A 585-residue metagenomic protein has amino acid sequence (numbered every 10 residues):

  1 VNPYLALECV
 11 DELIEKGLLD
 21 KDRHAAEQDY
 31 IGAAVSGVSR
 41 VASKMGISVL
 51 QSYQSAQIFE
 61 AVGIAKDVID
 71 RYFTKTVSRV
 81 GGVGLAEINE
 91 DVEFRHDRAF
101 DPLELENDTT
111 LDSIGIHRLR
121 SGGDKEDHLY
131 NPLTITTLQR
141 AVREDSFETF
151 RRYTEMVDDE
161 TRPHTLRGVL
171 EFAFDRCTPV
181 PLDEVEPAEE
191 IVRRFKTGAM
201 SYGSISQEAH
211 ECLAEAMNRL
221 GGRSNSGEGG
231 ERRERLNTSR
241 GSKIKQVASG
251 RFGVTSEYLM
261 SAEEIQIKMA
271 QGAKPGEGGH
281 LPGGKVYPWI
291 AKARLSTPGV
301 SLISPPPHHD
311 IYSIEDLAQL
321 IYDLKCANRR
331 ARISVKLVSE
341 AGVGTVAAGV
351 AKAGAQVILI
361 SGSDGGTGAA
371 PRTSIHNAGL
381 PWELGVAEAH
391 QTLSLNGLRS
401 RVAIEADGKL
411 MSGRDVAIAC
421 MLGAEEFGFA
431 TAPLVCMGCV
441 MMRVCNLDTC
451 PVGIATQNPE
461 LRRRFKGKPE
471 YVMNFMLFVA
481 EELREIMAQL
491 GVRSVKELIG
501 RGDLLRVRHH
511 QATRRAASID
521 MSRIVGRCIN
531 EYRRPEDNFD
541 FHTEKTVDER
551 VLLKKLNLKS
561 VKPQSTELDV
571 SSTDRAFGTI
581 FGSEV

Functional and structural regions predicted by a protein language model:
V1-L50, E60, A65, R71 (+5 more regions): Glycine-rich phosphate/ribose-binding loops and adjacent secondary-structure elements that form binding surfaces
P3-L7, D20-G253, A262, K268-P275 (+2 more regions): Flexible, glycine-rich loop/tail regions that form catalytic "lids" or insertion modules at the edges of active sites
A25, D29, V41-K44, K125 (+13 more regions): Generic amphipathic alpha-helical segments used as scaffolds and interaction surfaces in large, multi-domain proteins
G32-I47, S78, R143, E155-R162 (+16 more regions): Generic secondary-structure signature for well-ordered alpha-helical cores
V38, S55, F59-A65, I88 (+5 more regions): Mobile "lid/hinge" segments at catalytic clefts and subdomain interfaces of large enzymes
V192, T197, L220-G222, S242-K243 (+5 more regions): Short coil/turn connectors at secondary-structure junctions
M200, S204-S206, E215, S226-E228 (+5 more regions): Conserved alpha/beta-domain cores
L461-R462, M473, M487-L490, G526 (+1 more regions): Long, distal/terminal scaffolding or interaction modules with repetitive or compositionally biased sequence
